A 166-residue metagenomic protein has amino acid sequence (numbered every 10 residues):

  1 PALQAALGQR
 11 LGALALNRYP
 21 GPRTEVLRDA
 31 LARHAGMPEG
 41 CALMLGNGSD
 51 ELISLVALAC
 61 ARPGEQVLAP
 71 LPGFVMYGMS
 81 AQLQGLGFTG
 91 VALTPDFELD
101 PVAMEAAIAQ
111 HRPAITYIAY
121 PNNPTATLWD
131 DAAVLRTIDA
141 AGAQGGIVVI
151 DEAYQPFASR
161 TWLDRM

Functional and structural regions predicted by a protein language model:
P1, S49-D50, F74, Y120-T125 (+1 more regions): Short glycine-rich anion-binding loops that position phosphate/pyrophosphate groups of nucleotides and phosphorylated
P1-D50, L55: N-terminal small-domain helix-loop-helix segment of the aminotransferase-like
N17, L58-I118: PLP-dependent aminotransferase-like
R23-T24, S49-D50, F74, F97 (+1 more regions): Conserved donor sugar-nucleotide recognition element shared by glycan-biosynthetic enzymes
L31, Y77-A81, A141: Short hydrophobic alpha-helical segments of the AMP-binding
E39-L43, G64-Q66, G145, E152: Short acidic capping loops at alpha-helix termini that bridge into adjacent secondary structure
M44, G48-C60, I150-Y154, A158-S159 (+1 more regions): Glycine/small-residue-rich loop that forms an oxyanion/phosphate-binding "nest" at active or ligand-binding sites
Q82, E98-H111, P124-M166: Active-site pre-lysine segment of PLP-dependent enzymes
